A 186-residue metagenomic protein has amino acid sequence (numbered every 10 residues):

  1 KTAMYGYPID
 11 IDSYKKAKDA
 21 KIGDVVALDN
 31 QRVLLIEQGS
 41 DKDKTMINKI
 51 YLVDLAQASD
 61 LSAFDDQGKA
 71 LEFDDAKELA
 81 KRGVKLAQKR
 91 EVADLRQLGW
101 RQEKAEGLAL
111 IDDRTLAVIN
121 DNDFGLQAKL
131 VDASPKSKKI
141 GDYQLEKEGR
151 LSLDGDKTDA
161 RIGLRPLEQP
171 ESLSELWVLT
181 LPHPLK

Functional and structural regions predicted by a protein language model:
K1-K186: Sequence/structural signature of beta-propeller domains
